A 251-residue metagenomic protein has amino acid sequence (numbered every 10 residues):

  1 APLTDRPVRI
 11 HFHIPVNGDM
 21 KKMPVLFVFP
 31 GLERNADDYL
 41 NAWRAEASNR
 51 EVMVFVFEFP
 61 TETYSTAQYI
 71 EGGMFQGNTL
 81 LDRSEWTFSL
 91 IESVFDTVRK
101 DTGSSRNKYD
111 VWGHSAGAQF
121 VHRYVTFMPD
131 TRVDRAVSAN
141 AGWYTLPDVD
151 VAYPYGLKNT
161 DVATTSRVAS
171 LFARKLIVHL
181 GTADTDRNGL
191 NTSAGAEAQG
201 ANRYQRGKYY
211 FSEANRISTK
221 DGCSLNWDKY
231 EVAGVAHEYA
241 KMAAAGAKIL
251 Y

Functional and structural regions predicted by a protein language model:
L3-V16, K21-K108: Serine-hydrolase catalytic machinery in alpha/beta-hydrolase-like enzymes
F27-F29, A139, L180, V232: Alpha/beta-hydrolase
N107, L171-L176, L225-N226: Short, proline-enriched alpha-helix->beta-strand connector loops that line the catalytic pocket of alpha/beta-hydrolase
K108-D110, R135: Residue in the alpha/beta-hydrolase core beta-strand immediately N-terminal to the catalytic nucleophile
V111-G113, A139: Short beta-strand immediately N-terminal to the catalytic nucleophile in serine-hydrolase-like folds
A118-P129, A136, G246: Short glycine-enriched nucleophile-adjacent loop and the immediately C-terminal alpha-helix near the catalytic center
D134-R216: The feature captures the conserved acid-bearing segment of alpha/beta-hydrolase catalytic domains
H179, N191, K208-Y251: C-terminal catalytic histidine-bearing segment of alpha/beta-hydrolase fold enzymes
